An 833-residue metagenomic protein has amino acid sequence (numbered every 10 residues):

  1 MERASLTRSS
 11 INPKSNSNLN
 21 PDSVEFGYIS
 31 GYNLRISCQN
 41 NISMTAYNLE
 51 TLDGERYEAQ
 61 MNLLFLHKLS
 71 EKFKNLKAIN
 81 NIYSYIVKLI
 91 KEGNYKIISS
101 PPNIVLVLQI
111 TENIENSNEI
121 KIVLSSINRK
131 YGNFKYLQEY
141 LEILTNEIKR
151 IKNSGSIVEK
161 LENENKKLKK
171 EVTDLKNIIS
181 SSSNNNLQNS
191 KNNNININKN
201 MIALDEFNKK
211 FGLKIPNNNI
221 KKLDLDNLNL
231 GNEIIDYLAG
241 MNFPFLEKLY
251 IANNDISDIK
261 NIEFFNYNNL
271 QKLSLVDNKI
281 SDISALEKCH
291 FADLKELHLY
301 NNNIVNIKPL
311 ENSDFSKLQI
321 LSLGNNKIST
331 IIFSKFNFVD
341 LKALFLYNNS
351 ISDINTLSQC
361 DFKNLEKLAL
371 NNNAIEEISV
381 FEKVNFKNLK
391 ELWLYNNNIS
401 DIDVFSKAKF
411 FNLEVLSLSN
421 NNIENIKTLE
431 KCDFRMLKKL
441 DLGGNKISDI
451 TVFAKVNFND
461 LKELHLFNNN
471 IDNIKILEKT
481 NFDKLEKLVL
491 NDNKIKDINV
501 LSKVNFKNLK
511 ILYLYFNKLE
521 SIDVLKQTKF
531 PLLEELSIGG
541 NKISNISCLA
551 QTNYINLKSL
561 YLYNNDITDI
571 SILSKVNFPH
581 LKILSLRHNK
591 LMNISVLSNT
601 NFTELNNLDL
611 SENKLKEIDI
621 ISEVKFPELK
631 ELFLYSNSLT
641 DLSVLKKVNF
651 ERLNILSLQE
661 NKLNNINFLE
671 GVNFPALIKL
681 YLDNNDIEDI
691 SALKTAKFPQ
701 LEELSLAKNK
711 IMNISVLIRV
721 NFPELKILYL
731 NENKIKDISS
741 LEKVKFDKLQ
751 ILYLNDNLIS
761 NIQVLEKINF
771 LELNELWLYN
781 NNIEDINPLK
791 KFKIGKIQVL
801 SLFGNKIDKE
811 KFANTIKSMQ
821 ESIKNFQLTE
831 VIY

Functional and structural regions predicted by a protein language model:
E2-E119: A structural signal for beta-rich interaction modules in eukaryotic proteins
Y140, E147-R150, S154-I157, E164 (+2 more regions): Heptad-repeat coiled-coil/leucine-zipper oligomerization helices
N192-D258: LRR N-terminal entry segment and analogous cap-like coil->beta motifs
L223-L225, L249-I251, Q271-L275, K295-L299 (+22 more regions): Conserved hydrophobic beta-strand positions in leucine-rich repeat
D236-N242, K260-Y267, S284-F291, K308-F315 (+21 more regions): A structural signal for leucine-rich repeat
E775-N780, K793-Y833: Leucine-rich repeat domain C-terminal region
